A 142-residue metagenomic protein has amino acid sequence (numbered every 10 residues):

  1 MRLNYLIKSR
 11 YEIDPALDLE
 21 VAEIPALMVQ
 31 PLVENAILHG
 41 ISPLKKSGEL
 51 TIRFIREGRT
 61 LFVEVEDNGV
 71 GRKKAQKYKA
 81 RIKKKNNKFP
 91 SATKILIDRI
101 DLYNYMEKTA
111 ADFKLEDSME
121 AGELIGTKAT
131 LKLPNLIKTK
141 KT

Functional and structural regions predicted by a protein language model:
Y5, A36, G40-K46, K73 (+1 more regions): A short, flexible helix-to-loop-to-beta junction within the catalytic ATP-binding CA
K8-E20: Conserved catalytic submotifs in the C-terminal HATPase_c
E23-K46, R99: Conserved ATP-binding N-box helix of the HATPase_c
A26-L27, K85-Y103, G126: Glycine-rich phosphate-binding loop
S47-R59: Short beta-strand/loop element within the Bergerat-fold HATPase_c
L50, I125-L133: Hydrophobic core positions in the C-terminal catalytic ATP-binding module
V63-T93: Glycine-rich/acidic phosphate-handling loop/turn and adjacent ATP-lid/helix of nucleotide-binding kinase/ATPase domains
N104-A121: Glycine-rich ATP-binding loops of the HATPase_c
